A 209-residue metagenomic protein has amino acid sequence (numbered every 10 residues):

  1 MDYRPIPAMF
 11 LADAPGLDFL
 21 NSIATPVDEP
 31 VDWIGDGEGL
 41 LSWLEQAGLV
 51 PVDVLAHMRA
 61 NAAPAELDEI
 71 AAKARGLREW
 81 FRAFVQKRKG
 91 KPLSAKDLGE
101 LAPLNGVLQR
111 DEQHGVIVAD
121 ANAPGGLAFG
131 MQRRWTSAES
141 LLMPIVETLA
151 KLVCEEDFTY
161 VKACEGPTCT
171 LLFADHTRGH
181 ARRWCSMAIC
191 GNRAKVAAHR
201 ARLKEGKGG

Functional and structural regions predicted by a protein language model:
M1-Y160, G209: Short helix-coil boundary/hinge micro-motifs
A128-G209: Cys/His-clustered metal-coordination modules, chiefly Zn-binding fingers
